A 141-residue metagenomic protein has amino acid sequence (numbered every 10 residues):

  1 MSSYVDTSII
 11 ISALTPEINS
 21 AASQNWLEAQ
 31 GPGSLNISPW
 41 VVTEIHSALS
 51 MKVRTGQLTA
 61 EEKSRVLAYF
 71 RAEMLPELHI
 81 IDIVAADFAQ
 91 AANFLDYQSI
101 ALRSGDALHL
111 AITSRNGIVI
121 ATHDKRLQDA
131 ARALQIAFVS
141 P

Functional and structural regions predicted by a protein language model:
M1-V41, K52-V66, A133-L134: Short, well-structured N-terminal submotif of metal-dependent ribonuclease cores
S2, A72, L108-P141: Acidic, PIN/NYN-like endoribonuclease modules and their adjacent C-terminal/linker elements
P32-L35, H79, S114-V119: Short active-site oxyanion
I37, D82, S104, A121-T122: Short beta-strand scaffold positions
R71-Q98: Acidic catalytic patch
